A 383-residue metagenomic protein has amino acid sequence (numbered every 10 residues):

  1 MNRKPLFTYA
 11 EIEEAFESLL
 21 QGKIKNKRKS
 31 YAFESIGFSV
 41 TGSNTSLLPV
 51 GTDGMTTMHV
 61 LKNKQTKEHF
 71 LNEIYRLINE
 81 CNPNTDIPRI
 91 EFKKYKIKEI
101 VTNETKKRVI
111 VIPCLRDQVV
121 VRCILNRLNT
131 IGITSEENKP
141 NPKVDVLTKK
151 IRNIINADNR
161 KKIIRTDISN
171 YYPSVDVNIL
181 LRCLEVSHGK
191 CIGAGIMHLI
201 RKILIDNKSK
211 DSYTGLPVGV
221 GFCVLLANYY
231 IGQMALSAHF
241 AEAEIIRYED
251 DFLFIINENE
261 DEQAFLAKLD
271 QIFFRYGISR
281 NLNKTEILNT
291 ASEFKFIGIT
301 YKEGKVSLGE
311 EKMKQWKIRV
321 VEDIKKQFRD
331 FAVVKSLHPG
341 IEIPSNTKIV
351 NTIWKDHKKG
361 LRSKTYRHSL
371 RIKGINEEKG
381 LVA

Functional and structural regions predicted by a protein language model:
M1-C81: Non-catalytic, polymerase-adjacent accessory regions of viral genome-replication enzymes
I74-T105, G195-N207: Reverse-transcriptase-like RNA-dependent polymerase core
Y95-K106, S135-K150, N170, H198-I203: Short, glycine/charge-rich beta-strand/loop segments that flank catalytic centers and engage negatively charged groups
T105-E136, S212-F240: Conserved pre-motif C helix in the palm subdomain of viral-like polymerases
Q118-D176: Active-site-proximal segment of RNA-dependent polymerases
N153-E249, L253-F273, I278, T285-E293 (+2 more regions): Conserved polymerase palm-domain catalytic core
F294-T300: Short, low-order "capping/linker" segments at domain edges
